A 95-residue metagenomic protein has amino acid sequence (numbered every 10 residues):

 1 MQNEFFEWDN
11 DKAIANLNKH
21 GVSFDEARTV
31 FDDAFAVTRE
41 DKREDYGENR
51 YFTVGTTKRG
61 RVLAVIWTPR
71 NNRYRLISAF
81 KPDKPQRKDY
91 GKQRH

Functional and structural regions predicted by a protein language model:
M1-H95: Ribonuclease/tRNase effector modules and their secretory precursors
